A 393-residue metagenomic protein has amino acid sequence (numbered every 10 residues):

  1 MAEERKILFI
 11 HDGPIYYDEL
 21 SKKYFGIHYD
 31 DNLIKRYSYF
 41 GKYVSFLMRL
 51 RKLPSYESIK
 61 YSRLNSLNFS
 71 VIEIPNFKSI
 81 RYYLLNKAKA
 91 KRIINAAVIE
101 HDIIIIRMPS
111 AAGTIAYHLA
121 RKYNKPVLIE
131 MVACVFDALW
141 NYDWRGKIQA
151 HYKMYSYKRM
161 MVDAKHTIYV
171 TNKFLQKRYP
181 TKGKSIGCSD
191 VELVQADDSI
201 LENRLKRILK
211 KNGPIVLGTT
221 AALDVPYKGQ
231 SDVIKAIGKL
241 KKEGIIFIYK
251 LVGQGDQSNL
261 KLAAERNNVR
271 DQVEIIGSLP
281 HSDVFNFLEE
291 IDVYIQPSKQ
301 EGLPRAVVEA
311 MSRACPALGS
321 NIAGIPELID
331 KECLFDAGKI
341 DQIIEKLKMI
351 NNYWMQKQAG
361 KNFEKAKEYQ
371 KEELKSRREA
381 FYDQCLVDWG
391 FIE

Functional and structural regions predicted by a protein language model:
L8, L205-K228, I234-I237: Conserved donor-binding/catalytic core segment of Leloir-type glycosyltransferases
V98, S278-L279, N286-I291: Short alpha-helical donor nucleotide-sugar binding micro-motif in glycosyltransferases
M154-L205: A short, active-site helix/loop in glycosyltransferases that binds the activated sugar's phosphate group
T220-V225, I246-K261, G277: Glycosyltransferase donor-sugar binding loop
K261-L279: Nucleotide-activated donor-binding/catalytic signature segment of Leloir-type glycosyltransferases, i.e., the conserved
P297-K299: Aromatic "clamp/platform" in nucleotide-sugar-dependent glycosyltransferases that forms part of the donor/acceptor
V307, P316-G319: Short hydrophobic beta-strand element within catalytic cores of glycosyltransferases and related nucleotide-activated
E332-D341, K348-W354: Conserved acidic donor-binding segment of nucleotide-sugar-dependent glycosyltransferases
